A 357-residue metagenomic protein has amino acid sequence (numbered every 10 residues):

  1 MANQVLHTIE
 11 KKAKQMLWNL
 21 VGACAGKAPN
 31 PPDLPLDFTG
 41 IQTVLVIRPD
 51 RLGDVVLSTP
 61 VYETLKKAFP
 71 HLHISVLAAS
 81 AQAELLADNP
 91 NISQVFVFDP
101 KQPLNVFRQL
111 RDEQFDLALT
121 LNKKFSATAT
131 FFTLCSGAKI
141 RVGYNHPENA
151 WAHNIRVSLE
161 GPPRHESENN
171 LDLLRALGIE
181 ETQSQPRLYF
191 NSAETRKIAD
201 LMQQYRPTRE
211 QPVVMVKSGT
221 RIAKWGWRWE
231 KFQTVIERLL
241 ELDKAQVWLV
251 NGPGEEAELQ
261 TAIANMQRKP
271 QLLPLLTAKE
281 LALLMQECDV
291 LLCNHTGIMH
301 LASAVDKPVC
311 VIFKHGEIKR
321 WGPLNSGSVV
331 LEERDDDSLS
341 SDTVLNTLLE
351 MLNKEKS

Functional and structural regions predicted by a protein language model:
M1-S357: Catalytic machinery of carbohydrate-active enzymes, primarily nucleotide-sugar-dependent glycosyltransferases
